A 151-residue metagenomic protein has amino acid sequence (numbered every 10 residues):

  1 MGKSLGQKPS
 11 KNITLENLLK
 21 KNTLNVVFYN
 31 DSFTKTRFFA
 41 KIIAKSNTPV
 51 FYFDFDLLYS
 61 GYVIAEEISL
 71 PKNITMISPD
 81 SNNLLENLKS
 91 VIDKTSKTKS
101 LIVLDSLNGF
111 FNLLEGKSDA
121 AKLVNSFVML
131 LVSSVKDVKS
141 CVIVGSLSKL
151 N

Functional and structural regions predicted by a protein language model:
G2-D56: Glycine-rich P-loop/Walker A and Walker A-like loops and their local beta1-loop-alpha1 context in P-loop NTPases
N22, N47, K97-K99, K139: A general structural motif
V26, L101-D105, I143: Structural motif
A40, L85-K89, V124-V132: Short, hydrophobic/amphipathic alpha-helical packing segments that form internal helix faces or helix-helix interfaces
T48-P49, N73, S140-C141: Residues at the starts of beta-strands that form the adenosine-phosphate
F51-S118: Conserved inter-motif catalytic segment of the P-loop NTP-binding fold
N108-G109, S148-N151: Short, internal active-site loops enriched in acidic
A121-K149: Substrate-engagement module of ASCE P-loop NTPases
